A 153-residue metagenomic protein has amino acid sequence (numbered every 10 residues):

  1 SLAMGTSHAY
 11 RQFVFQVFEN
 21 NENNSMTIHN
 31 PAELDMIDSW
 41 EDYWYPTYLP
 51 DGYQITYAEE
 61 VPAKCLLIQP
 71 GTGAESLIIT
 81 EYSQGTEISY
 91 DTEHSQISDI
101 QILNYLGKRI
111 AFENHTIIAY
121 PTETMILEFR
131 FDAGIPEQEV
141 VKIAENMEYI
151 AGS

Functional and structural regions predicted by a protein language model:
S1-I28: Membrane-interface helical sensory segment of bacterial ECF anti-sigma factor regulators
F18, E22, M26, E81-S83 (+1 more regions): Generic secondary-structure transition motif, activating predominantly at the C-termini of alpha-helices
H29-I117, P121-E123: Short, solvent-exposed recognition patches
E123, F129-S153: Surface-exposed amphipathic alpha-helical segments
